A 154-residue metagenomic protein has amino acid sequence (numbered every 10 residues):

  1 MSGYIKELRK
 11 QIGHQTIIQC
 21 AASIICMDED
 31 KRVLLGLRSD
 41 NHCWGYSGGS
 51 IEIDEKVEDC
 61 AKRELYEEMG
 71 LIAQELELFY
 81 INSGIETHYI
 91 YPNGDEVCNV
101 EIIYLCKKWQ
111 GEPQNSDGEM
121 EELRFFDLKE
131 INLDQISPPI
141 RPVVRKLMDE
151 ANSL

Functional and structural regions predicted by a protein language model:
M1-S23: Acidic, metal-coordinating catalytic segment for phosphate/diphosphate chemistry, firing primarily on the Nudix
H14-I18, P92-V100, D117-M120: A generic structural micro-feature
Q19, S39-N41, Y46, A73 (+1 more regions): Short connector loops at helix/strand junctions that flank enzyme active sites, especially segments positioning acidic
C26-M27, L35, C106, F125: Conserved hydrophobic "DFG−1" position in protein kinase catalytic cores
D28-E68: Conserved Nudix-box catalytic region and its N-terminal flanking loop in Nudix hydrolases and closely related
I72-N82: A short coil-to-beta-strand element that immediately follows conserved catalytic motifs
N82-E112: Active-site-adjacent beta-strand/loop module that shapes the phosphate/pyrophosphate-binding cleft
I103-K107, Q114-V144: NUDIX/MutT-family hydrolases
